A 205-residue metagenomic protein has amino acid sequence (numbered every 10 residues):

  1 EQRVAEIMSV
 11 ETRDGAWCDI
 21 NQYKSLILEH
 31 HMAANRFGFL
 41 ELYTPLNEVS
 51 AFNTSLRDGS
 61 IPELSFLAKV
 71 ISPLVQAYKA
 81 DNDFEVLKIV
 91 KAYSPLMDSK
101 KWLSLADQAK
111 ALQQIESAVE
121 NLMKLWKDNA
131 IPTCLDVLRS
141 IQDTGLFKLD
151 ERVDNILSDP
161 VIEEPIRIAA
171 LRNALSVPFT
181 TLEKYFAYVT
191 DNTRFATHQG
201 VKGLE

Functional and structural regions predicted by a protein language model:
E1-E205: The feature marks helicase ATPase cores and/or their adjacent C-terminal helical subdomains in SF1/SF2/AAA+ helicases
